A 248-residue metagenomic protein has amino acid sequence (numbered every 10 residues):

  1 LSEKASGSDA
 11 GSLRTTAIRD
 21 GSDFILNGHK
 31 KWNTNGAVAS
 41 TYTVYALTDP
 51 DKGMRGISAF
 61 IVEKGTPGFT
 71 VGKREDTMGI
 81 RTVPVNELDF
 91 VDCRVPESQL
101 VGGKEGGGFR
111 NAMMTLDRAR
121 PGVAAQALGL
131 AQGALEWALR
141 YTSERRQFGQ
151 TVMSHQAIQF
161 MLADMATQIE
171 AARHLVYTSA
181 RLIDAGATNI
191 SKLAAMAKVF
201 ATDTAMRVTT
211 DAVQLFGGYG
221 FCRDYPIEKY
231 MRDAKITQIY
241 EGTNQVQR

Functional and structural regions predicted by a protein language model:
L1-R19: A gly/ser-rich beta-alpha-beta helix-loop segment of oxidoreductase catalytic cores
S6-S8, K31-A37, I80, D117-G122 (+1 more regions): Glycine-rich phosphate/pyrophosphate-binding beta-alpha loops
S8, Q99-E105: Cytochrome P450 core scaffold surrounding the K-helix E-X-X-R motif and the conserved "meander" helix-loop region
S12-R14, G65-R94: Flexible, small-/acidic-enriched active-site or ligand-binding loops
S12-T16, D23, T41-Y45, A59-I61 (+2 more regions): Conserved hydrophobic/aromatic beta-strand scaffold that supports enzyme active sites
R19-F24, E87-C93, G103-G107, M114-R248: Alpha-helical interface subdomain recognition
D20-S22, L47-D51, K64-P67, V91-S98: Short loop segments at secondary-structure junctions
N27-V71: A short core secondary-structure module
